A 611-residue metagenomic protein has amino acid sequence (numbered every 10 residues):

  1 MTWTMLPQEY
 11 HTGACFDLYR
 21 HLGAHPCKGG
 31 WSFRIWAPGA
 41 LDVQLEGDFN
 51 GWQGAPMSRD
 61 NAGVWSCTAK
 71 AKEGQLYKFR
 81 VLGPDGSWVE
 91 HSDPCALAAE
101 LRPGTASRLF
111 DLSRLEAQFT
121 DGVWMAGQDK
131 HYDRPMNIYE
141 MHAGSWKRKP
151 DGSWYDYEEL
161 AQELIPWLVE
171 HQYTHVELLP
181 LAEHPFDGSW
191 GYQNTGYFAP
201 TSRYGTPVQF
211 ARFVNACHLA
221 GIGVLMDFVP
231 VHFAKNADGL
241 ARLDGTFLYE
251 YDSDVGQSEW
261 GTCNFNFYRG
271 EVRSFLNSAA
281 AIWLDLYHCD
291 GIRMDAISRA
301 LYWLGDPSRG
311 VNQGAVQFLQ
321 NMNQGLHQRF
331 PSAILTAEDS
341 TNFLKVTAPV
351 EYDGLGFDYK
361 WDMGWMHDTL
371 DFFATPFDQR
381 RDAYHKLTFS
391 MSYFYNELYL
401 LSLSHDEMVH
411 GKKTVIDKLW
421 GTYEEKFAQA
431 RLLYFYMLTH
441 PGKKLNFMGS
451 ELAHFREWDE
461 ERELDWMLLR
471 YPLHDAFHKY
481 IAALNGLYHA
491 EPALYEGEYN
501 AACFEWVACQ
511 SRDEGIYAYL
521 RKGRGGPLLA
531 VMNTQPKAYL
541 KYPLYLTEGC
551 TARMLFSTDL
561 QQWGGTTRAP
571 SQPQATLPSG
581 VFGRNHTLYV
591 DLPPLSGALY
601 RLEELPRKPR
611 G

Functional and structural regions predicted by a protein language model:
M1-R134, Y157-L168, Q172, E425-F427 (+2 more regions): Carbohydrate-interacting/catalytic domains
A37-G39, F49, N61, H142-K147 (+8 more regions): Short, flexible loop/turn elements at secondary-structure junctions
S58, D187-G191, K235-R242, T347-A348 (+2 more regions): Short glycine-biased active-site loop of nucleotidyltransferases that positions the nucleotide triphosphate and helps
T120-D133, H142-V311: Substrate-binding/active-site clefts of carbohydrate-active enzymes
I138-D151, N194-Y197, G256-F267, V409-W420 (+3 more regions): Short glycine/proline-rich turn/loop motifs
I165, V169, V214, A280-L284 (+5 more regions): Non-transmembrane alpha-helical segments in soluble domains of secreted/periplasmic/extracellular proteins
Y197, T201-G205, F267, R309-V311 (+3 more regions): Short, contiguous acidic/charged loop-to-helix segments that flank catalytic cores in large enzymes
H288-D290, L304-E460, H489-L544, E548-S557 (+1 more regions): Conserved alpha/beta catalytic core and glycan-binding cleft of carbohydrate-active enzymes
